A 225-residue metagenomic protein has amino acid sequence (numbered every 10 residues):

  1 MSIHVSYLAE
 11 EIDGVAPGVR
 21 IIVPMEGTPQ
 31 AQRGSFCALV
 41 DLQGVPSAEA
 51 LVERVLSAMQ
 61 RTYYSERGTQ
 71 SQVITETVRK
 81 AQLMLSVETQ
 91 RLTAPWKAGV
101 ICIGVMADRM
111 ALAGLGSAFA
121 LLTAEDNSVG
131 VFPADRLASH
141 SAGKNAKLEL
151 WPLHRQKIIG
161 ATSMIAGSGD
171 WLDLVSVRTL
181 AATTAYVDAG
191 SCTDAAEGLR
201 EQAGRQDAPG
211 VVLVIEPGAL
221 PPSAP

Functional and structural regions predicted by a protein language model:
M1-L8, A16-G18, Q30, E66 (+4 more regions): Extended, low-complexity, acidic/proline- and Ser/Thr-rich intrinsically disordered regions
M1-Y63, A94-V105, R109-M110, A118-E125 (+2 more regions): N-terminal entry segment of metal-dependent catalytic domains or homologous docking segments
A38, G114, M164-A166: Residue-level marker for buried hydrophobic side chains located in beta-strands that build the well-ordered beta-sheet
Q43-E66, S86, L172-A189, E201-G204: Acidic, low-complexity cytosolic segments
E66-L122, W151, R200-D207: Catalytic core of PPM/PP2C metal-dependent serine/threonine phosphatase domains
R109, L115-G116, A124-N127, V177-T179 (+1 more regions): Short acidic, glycine/serine/threonine-rich loops at helix termini
S139-A142: A structural signal for the main folded, soluble domain(s) of proteins
I159, I165-P225: C-terminal catalytic subdomain
